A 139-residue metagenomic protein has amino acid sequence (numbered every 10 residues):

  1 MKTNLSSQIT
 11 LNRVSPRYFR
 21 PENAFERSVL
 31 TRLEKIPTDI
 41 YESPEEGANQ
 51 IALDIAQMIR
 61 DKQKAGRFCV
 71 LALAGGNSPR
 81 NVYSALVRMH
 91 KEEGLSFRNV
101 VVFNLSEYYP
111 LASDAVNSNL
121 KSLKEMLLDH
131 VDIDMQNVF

Functional and structural regions predicted by a protein language model:
K2-V70: N-terminal glycine-/serine-/threonine-rich phosphate-binding loop
F19-K35, L95-F139: Ligand-binding beta-strand-loop-alpha-helix segment within the catalytic cores of soluble metabolic enzymes
Y41-S43, A74-G76, L105: Acidic/polar N-terminal loop/beta-strand segments that form early-domain functional surfaces
I51, V82-A85, S113-A115: Short, glycine/acidic-enriched capping/hinge loops at junctions between secondary-structure elements
I55-I59, N81-K91, K124-L127: Short, well-ordered amphipathic alpha-helices
A65-E92: Glycine-rich N-terminal segment of FAD-binding domains in flavoprotein oxidoreductases, spanning the beta-loop-helix
